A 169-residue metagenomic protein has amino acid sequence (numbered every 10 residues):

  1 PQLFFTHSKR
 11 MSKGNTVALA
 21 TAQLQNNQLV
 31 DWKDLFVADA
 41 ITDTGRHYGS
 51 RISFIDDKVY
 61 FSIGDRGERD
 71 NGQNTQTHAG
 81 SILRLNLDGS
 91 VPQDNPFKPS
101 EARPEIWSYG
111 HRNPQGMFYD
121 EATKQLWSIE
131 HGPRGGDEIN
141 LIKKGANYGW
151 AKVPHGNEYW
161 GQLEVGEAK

Functional and structural regions predicted by a protein language model:
P1-D70, G116-Y119, T123-G132: Acidic, Gly/Ser/Thr-rich repeat motifs that build Ca2+-stabilized beta-propeller blades
D65-K169: Beta-propeller domain segments
